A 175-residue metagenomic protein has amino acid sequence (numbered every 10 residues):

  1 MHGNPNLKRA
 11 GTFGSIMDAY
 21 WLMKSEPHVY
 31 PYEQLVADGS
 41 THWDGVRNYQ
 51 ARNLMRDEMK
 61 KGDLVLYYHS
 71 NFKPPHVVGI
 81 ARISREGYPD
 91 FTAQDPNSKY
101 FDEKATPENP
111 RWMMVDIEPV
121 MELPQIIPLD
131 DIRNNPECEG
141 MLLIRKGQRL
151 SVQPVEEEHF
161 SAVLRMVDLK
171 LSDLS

Functional and structural regions predicted by a protein language model:
H2-K61, H159-F160, V167-D173: Compositionally biased, charged N-terminal/linker segments
T12-G14, R56-E58, K73, T106-N109 (+1 more regions): A general structural signal for short secondary-structure junctions and capping/turn motifs
I16-E26, E86-P89, R133-N134, C138-S175: Mixed-charge, low-complexity intrinsically disordered regions
A19, G39, K61-D63, V77-G79 (+1 more regions): A generic structural signal for short beta-strands and their flanking turns/coil linkers
Y30-P31, P74, P89: Eukaryotic short linear interaction motifs
L66-Y67, R82: Hydrophobic beta-strand signal
Y68-P75: Short, charged beta-turn/beta-strand-edge "cap" motif at the junction between a beta-strand and an adjacent loop
G79-L150: Aromatic- and Lys/Arg-enriched surface recognition patch
